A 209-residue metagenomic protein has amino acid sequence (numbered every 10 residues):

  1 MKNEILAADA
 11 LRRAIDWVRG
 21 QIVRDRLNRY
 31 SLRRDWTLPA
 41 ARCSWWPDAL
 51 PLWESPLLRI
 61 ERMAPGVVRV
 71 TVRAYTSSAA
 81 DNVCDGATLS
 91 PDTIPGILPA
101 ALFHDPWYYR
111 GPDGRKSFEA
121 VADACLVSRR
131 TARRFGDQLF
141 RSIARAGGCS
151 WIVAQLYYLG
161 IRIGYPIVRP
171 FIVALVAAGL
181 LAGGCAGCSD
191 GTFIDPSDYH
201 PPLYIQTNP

Functional and structural regions predicted by a protein language model:
M1-P209: Extended terminal accessory/targeting regions
